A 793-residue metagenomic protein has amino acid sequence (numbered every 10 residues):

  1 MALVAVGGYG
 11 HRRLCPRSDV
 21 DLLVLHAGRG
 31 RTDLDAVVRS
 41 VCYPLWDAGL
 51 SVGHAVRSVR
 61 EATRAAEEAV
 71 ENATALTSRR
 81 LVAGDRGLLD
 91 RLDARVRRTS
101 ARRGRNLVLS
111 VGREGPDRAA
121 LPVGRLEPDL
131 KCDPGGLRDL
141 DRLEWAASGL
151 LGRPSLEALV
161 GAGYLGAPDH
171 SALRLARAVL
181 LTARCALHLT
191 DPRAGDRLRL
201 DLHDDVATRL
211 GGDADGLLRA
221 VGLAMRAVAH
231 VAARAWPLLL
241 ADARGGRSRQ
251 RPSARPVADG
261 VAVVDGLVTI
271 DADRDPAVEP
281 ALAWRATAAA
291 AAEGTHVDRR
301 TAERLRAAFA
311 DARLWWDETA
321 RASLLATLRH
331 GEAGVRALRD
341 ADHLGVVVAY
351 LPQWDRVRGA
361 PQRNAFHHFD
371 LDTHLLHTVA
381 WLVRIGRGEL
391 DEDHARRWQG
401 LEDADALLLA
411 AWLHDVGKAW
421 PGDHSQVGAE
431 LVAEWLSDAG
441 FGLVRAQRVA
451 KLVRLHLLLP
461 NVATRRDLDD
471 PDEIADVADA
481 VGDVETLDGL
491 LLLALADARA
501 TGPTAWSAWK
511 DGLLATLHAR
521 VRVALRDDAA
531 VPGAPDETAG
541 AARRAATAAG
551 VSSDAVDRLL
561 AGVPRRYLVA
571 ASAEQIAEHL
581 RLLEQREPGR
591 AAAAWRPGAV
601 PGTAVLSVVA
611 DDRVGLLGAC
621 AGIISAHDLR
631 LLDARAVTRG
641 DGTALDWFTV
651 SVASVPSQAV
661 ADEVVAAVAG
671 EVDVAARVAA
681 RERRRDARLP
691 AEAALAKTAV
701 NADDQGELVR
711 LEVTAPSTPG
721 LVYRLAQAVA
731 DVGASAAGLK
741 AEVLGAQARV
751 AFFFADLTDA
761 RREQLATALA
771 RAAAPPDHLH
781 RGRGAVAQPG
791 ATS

Functional and structural regions predicted by a protein language model:
M1-A5, R12-H367: Non-catalytic interface/linker regions that flank or bridge core catalytic/transmembrane domains
M1-V4, A146-Y164, P168, F366-L407 (+3 more regions): Alpha-helical phosphate/pyrophosphate-handling elements in metalloenzyme active cores
R12-V37, V160-G161, D370, A395-D527: Divalent metal-dependent catalytic cores for phosphoryl transfer on phosphate-bearing substrates
D19, L45, L140, A183 (+9 more regions): Conserved structural-core and active-site-/substrate-pathway-adjacent residues in large, well-folded domains of enzymes
R31, V82, R97-G104, L126 (+30 more regions): Hydrophobic alpha-helical scaffolding
D141, A229, A233, D342 (+6 more regions): Amphipathic, well-packed alpha-helical segments that form the structural scaffold of globular domains
V179-T182, D205, D215-V268, R336 (+3 more regions): Regulatory modules associated with amino-acid/nitrogen control
G345-P352, G386-L390, N461: Proline-centered turn/helix-capping motifs that create local helix->coil transitions or kinks
